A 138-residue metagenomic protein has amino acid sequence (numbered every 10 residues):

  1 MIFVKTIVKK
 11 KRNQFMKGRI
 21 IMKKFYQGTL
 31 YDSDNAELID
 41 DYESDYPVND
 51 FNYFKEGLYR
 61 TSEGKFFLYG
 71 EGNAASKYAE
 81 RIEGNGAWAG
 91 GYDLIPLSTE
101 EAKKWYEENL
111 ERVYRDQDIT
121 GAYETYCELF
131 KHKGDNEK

Functional and structural regions predicted by a protein language model:
M1-I21, G134: Short, Lys/Arg-enriched N-terminal segments with co-localized hydrophobic residues within the first ~10-30 amino acids
K17-K138: Secondary-structure transition motif
